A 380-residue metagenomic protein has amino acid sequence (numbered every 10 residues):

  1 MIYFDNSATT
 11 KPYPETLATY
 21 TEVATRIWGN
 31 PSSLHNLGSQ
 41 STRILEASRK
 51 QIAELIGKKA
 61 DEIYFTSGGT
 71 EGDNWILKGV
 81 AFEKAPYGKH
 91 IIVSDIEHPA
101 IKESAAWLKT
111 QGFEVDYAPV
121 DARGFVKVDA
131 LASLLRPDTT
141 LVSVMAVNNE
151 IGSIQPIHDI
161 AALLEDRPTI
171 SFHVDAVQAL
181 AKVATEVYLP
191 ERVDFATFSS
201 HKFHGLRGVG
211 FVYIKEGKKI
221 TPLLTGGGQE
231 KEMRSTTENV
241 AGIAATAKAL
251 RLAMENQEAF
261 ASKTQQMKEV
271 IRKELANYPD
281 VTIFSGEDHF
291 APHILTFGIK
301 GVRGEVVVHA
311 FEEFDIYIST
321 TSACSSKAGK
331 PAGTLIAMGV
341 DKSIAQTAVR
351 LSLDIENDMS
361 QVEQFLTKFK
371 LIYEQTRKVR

Functional and structural regions predicted by a protein language model:
M1-R380: Pyridoxal 5′-phosphate
